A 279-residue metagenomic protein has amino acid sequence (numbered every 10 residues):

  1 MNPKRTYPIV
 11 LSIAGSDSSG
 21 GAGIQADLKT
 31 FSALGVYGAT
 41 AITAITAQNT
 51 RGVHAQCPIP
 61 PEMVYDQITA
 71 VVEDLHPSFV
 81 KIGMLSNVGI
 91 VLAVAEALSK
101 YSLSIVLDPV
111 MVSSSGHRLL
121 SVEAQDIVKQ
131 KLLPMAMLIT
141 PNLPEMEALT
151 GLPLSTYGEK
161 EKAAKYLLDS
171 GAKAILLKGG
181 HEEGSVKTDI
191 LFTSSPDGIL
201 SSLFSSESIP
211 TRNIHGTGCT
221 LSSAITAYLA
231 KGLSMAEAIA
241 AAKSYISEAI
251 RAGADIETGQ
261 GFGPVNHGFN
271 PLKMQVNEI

Functional and structural regions predicted by a protein language model:
N2-S12, T30-S115, G268-P271: Conserved N-terminal subdomain of the carbohydrate kinase-like
R5, L34-A39, D197-S202, Y228-A242: Phosphate-handling active-site elements
Y7, E237-I279: Charged C-terminal helix
I13-S19, L200-H215: Short pre-catalytic strand/loop immediately N-terminal to key active-site residues, enriched for Gly-Thr
T30, E147-A148, T211-M235: Short, small-residue alpha-helix embedded
V122-L200: Conserved phosphate/ATP/ADP-binding segment of small-molecule kinases
K160-L168, S202-F204, S234-R251: Short, well-structured alpha-helical segments that form the helix of a local strand-helix-strand
